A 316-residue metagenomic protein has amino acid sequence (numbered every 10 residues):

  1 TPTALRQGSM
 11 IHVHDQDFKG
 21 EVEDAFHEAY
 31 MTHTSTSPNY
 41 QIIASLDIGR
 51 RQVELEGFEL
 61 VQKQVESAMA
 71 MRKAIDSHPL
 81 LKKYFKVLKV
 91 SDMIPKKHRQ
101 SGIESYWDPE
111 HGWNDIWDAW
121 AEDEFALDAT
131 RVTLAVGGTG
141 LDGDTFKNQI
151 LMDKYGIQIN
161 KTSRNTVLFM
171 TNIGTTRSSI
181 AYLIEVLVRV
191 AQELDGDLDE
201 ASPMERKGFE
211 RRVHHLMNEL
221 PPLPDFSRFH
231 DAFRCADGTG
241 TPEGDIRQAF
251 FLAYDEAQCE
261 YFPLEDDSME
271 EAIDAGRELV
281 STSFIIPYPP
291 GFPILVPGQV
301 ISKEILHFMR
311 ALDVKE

Functional and structural regions predicted by a protein language model:
T1, A25, A29-T34, G49 (+1 more regions): PLP-dependent class I/II
T1-E28, T34-S45: Active-site PLP attachment segment
I11-V13, I48, L134, T171: Hydrophobic side chains in beta-strands
D17-K19, Q52, T175, I301: Short loop/turn segments at secondary-structure transitions that flank enzyme active sites
D47-L55: Short glycine/serine- and small hydrophobic-enriched flexible loop segments
F58-E316: Non-catalytic terminal extensions of PLP-dependent enzymes
